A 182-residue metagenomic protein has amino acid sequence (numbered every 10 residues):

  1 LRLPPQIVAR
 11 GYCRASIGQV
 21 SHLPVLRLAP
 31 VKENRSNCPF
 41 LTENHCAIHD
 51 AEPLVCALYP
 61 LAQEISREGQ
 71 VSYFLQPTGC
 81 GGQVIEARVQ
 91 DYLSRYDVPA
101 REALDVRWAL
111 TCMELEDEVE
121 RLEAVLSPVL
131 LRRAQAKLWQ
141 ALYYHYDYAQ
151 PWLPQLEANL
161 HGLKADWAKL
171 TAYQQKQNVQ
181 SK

Functional and structural regions predicted by a protein language model:
L1-K182: Short loop/turn segments that flank or connect secondary-structure elements
